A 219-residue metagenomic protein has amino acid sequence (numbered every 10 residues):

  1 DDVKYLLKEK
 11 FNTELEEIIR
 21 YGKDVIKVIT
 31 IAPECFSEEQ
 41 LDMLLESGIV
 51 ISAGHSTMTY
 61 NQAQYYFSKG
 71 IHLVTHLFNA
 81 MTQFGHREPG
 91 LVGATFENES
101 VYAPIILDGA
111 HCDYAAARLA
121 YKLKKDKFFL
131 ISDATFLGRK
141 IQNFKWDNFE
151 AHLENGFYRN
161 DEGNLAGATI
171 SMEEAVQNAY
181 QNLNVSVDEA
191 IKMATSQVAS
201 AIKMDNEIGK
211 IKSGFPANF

Functional and structural regions predicted by a protein language model:
D1-V25: Divalent-metal coordination cores built from histidine and acidic residues
D2, L73, L77-M81, F149 (+2 more regions): Glycine-rich, flexible loop/turn motifs
V3-L6, S47-V50, K124, N206-I211: Short, charged low-complexity intrinsically disordered segments located at boundaries of structured domains
K8-N12, E34, E38, G85-P89 (+4 more regions): Electropositive phosphate-/nucleotide-binding environments in soluble metabolic enzymes
E14-I18, L44, R159-A166: Short N-terminal helix-initiation segments at or just after the protein's N-terminus
E16-K140: Active-site core of metal-dependent hydrolases
G90-I105, Y121-F219: His/Asp/Glu-enriched, well-ordered alpha-helical/loop segment that forms or immediately abuts the divalent-metal
